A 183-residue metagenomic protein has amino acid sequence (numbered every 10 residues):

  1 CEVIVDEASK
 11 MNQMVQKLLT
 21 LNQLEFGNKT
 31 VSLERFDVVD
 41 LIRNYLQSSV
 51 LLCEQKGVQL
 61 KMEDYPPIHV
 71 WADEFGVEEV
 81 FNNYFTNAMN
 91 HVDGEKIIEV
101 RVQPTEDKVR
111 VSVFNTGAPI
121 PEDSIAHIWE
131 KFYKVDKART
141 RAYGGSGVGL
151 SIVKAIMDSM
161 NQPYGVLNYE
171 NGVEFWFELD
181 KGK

Functional and structural regions predicted by a protein language model:
D6-M11: Short alpha-helical segment of the dimerization/phosphotransfer core of two-component systems
S32-Q47: A conserved beta-strand-to-alpha-helix junction within the catalytic ATP-binding
S32-R35, E54, Q59-H69: Conserved catalytic submotifs in the C-terminal HATPase_c
A88-M89: Short helix-loop "hinge" at the ATP-lid/N-box region of the Bergerat-fold HATPase_c
I120-K134: Short conserved segment of the HATPase_c
G144, G149, V153: Short alpha-helical Gxxx[C/S/T] motif in the catalytic ATP-binding
N161-Q162: Conserved glycine-rich
